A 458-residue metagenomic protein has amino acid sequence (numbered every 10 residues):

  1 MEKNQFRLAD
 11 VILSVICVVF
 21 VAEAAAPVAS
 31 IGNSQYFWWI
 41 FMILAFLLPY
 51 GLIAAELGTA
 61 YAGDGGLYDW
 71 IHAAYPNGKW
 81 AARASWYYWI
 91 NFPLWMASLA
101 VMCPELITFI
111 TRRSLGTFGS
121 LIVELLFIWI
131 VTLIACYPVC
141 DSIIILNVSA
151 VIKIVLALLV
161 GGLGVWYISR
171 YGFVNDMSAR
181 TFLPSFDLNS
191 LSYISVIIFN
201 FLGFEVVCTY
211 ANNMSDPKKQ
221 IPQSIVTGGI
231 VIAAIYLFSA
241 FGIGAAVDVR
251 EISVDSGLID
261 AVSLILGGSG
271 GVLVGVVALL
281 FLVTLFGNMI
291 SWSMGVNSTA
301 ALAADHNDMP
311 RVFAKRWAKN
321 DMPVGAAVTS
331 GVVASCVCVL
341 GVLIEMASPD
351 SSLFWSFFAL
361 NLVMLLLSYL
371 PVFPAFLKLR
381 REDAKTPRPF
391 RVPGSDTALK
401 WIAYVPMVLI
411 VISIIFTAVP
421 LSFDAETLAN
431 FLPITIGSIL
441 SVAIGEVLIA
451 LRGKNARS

Functional and structural regions predicted by a protein language model:
M1, Y68-K79, A100-V123, V151 (+5 more regions): Helix-loop-helix connectors at the membrane interface of multi-pass transporters/channels
M1-F41, L47-A55, S178, K385 (+3 more regions): Membrane-interface "cap" regions at the ends of multi-pass membrane proteins
E2, F37, S114-G119, N147-A278: Helix-loop-helix junctions that connect adjacent transmembrane segments in multi-pass membrane transporters
E2, V148, F313-D321, L366-V419: C-terminal membrane-solvent junction of multi-pass transporters and transport-like membrane proteins
A29-S30, P49-I128, L133-C136, L282-T299 (+3 more regions): Hydrophobic transmembrane alpha-helices that form the core helical bundles of multi-pass secondary transporters
W39, V160, I168, S356-S368 (+1 more regions): A generic transmembrane alpha-helix motif of multi-pass inner-membrane proteins
D69-N77, F109-R113, S224-I290, M309-N361: TM-loop-TM module centered on a large, flexible mid-protein loop between adjacent transmembrane helices in multi-pass
F118-Y171, F186, L202, I225-G229 (+3 more regions): Membrane-interface loop-to-helix entry segments
